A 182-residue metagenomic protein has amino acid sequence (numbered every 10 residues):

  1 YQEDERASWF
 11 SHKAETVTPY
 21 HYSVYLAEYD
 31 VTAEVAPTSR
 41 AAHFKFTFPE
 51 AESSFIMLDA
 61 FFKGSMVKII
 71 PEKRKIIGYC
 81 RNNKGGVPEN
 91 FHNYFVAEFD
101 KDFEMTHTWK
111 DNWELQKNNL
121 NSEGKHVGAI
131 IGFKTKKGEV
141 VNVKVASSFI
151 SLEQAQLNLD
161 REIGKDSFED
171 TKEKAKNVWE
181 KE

Functional and structural regions predicted by a protein language model:
Y1-E182: Beta-sandwich/jelly-roll carbohydrate-recognition scaffolds of carbohydrate-active enzymes
